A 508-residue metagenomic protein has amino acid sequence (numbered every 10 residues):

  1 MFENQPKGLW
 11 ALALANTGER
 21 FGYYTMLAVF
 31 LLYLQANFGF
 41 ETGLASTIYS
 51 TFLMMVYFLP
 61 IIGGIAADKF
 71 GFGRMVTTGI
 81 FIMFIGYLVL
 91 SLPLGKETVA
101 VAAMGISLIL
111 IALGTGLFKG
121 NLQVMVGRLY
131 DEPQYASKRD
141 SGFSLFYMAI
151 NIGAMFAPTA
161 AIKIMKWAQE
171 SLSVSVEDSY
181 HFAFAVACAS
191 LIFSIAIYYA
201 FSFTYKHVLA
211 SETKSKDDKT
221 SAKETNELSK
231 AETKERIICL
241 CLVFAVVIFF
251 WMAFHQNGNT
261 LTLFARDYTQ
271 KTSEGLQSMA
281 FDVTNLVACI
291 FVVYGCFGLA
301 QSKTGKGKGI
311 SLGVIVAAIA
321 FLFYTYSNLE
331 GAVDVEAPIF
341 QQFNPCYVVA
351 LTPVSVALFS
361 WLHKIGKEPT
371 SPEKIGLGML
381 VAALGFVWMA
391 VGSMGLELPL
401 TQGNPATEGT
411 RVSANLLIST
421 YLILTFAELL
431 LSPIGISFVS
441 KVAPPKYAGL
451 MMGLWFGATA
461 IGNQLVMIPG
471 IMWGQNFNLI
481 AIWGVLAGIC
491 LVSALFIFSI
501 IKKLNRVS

Functional and structural regions predicted by a protein language model:
M1-K7, E132-D140, I162-A332, S355 (+2 more regions): Intracellular loop-helix junctions on the cytosolic face of multi-pass helical membrane proteins
E3-L53, W251-F264, L322-V333: Helix-loop boundary and gating motifs at the non-cytosolic
T17, G86, V99-N121, L398-L430: Hydrophobic core of transmembrane alpha-helices in multi-pass small-molecule transporters, especially MFS/SLC-type
S50-D68, M155, Q342-F359: Central cavity-lining transmembrane alpha-helices of secondary-active solute carriers, predominantly the Major
V56, K138-Q169, V186-S194, D282-T284 (+2 more regions): Glycine-rich segments within core transmembrane alpha-helices of 12-TM secondary carriers
K69-I80, S137, Q301-S311, W361-L380: Cytoplasmic membrane-interface "Motif A"-like loop-to-helix N-cap segments of 12-TM Major Facilitator Superfamily
G79-V99, I319-S327, L377-A406: C-terminal ends and interior cores of transmembrane alpha-helices in multi-pass membrane transporters/permeases
G105, D178-A200, L377, I480-I500: Symmetry-related core transmembrane helices of the 12-TM Major Facilitator Superfamily/SLC fold
